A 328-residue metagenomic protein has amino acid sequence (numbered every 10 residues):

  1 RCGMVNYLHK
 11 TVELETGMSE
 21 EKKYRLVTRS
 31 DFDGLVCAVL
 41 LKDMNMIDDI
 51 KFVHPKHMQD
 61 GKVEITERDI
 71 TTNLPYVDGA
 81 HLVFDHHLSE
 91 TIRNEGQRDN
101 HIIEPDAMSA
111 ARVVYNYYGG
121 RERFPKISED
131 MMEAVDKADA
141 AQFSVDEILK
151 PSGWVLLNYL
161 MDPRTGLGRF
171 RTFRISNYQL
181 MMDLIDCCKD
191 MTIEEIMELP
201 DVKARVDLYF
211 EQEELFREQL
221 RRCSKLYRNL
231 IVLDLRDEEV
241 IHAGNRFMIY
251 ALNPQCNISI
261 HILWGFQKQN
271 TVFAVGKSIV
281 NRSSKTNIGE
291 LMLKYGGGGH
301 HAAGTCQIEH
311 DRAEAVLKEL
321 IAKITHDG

Functional and structural regions predicted by a protein language model:
C2-G166, V206-E211, E218, K225-I231 (+2 more regions): Replace "Mg2+/Mn2+-dependent" with "divalent metal-dependent
G168-P200: Long, charge-rich alpha-helical interaction segments
